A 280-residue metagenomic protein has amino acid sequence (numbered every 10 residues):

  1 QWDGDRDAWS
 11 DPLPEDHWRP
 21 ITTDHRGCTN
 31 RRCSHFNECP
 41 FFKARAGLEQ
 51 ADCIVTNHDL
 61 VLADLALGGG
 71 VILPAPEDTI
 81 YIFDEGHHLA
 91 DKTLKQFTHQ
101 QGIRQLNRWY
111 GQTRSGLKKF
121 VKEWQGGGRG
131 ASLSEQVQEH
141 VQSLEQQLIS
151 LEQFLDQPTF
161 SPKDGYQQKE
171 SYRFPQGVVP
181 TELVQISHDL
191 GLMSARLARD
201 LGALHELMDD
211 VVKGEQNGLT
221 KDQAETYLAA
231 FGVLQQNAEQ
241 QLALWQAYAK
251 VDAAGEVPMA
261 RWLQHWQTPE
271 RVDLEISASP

Functional and structural regions predicted by a protein language model:
Q1-P280: ASCE RecA-like P-loop NTPase motor cores that couple ATP hydrolysis to mechanical translocation on nucleic acids
